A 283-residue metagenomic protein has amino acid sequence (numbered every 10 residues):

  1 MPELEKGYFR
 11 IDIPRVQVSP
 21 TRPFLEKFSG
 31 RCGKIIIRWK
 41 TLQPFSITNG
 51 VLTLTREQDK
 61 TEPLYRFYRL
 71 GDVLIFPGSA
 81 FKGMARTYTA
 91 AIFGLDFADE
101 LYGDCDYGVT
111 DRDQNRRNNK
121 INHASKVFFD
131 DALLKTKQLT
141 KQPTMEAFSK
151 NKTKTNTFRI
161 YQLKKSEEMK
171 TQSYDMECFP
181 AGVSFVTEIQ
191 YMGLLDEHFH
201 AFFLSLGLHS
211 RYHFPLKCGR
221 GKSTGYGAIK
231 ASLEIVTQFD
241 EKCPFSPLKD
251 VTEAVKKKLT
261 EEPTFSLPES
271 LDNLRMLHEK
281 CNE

Functional and structural regions predicted by a protein language model:
M1-E283: RNA-binding basic/glycine-rich loop and surface signature characteristic of RAMP-family CRISPR effectors
